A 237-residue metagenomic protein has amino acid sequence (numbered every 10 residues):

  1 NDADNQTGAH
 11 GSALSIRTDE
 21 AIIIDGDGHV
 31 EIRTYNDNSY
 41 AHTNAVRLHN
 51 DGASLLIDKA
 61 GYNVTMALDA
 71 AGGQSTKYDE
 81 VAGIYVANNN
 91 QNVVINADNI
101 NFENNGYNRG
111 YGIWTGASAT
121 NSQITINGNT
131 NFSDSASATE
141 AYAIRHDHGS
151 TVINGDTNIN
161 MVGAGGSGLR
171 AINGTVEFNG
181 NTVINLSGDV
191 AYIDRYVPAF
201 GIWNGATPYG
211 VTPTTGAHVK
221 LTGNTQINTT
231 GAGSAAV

Functional and structural regions predicted by a protein language model:
N1-R17, R33-S54, T65-N88, N101-S118 (+7 more regions): Extracellular beta-strand/beta-solenoid scaffold signature
R17-V30, G52-K59: Beta-solenoid repeat scaffold
